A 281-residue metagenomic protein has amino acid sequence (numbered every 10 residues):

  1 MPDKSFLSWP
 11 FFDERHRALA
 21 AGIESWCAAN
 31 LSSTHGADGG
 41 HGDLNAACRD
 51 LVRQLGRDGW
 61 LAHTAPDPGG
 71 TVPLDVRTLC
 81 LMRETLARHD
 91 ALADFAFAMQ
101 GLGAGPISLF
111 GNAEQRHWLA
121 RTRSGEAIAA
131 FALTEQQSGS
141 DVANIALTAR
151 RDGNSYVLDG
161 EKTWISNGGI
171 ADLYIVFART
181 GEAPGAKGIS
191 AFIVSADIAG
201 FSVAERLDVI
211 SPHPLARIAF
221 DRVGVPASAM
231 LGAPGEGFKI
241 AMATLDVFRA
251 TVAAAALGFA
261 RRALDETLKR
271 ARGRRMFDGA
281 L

Functional and structural regions predicted by a protein language model:
M1-A18: Intrinsic disorder at enzyme termini
F12, L19, W118, A253-A256 (+1 more regions): Amphipathic alpha-helix face/heptad-repeat signature
R57-A120, S124-E126, N167-L173: Internal helix-loop-helix
G59, R83-A87, A178, V194-A199 (+1 more regions): Short Ser/Thr-interspersed hydrophobic loop/turn segments at strand-loop and sheet-helix junctions that line or gate
G125-L133: A short, Trp-centered hydrophobic/proline-enriched beta-strand micro-motif
L147-R150: A structural signal for short hydrophobic beta-strand segments in well-ordered beta-sheet cores
S155, D159-S202: A short core secondary-structure module
F201-L281: Glycine-rich beta->alpha junctions and the first turn(s) of the following alpha-helix
